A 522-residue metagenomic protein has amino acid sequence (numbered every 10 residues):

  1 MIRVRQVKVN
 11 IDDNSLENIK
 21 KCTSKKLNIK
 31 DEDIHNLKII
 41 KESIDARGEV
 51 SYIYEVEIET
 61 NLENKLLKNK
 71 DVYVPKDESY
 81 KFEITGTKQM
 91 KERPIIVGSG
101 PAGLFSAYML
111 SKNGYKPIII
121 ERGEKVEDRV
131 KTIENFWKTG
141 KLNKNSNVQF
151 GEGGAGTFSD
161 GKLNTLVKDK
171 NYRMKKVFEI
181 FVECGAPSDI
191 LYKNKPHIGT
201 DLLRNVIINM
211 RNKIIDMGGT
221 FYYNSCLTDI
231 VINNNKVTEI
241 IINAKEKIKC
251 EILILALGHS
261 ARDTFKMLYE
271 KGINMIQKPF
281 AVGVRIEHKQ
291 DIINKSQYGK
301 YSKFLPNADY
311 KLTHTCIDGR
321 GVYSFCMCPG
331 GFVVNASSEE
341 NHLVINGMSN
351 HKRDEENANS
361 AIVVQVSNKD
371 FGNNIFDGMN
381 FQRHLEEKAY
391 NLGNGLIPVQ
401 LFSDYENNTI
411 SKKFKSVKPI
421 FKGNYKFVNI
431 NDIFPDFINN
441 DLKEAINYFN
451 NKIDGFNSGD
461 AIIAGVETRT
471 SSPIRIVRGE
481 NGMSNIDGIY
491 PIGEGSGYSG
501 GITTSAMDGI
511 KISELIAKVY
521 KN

Functional and structural regions predicted by a protein language model:
I2-F158, K162-N522: Residues forming the flavin
